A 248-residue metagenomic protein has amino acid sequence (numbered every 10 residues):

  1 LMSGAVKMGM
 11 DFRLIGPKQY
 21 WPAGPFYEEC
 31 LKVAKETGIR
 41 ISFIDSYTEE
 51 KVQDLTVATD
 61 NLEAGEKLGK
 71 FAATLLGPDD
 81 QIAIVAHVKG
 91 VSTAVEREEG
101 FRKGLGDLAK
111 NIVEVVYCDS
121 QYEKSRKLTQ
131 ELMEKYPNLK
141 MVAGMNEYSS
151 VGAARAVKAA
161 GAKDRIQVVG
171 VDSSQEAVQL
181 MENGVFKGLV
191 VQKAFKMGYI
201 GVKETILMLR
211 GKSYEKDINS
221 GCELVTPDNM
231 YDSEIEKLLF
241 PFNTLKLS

Functional and structural regions predicted by a protein language model:
L1-A34, L105: Glycine-rich phosphate/diphosphate-binding loop of Rossmann-like nucleotide-binding domains
M10, T37-R40, D80, A162-I166: A short helix->loop->beta-strand "cap" motif at the edges of active sites that frequently abuts
K32-E36, F101, I112-E114, D119-L180: Hydrophobic alpha-helical
G38-E63, F71-T74, Q81, S174-K187 (+1 more regions): Flexible loop/hinge segments that line or gate small-molecule binding clefts
R40-F43, A58, Q81-V85, E114 (+3 more regions): Structural recognition of the beta-strand scaffold that forms the well-ordered cores of secreted hydrolase catalytic
V57-I82, E96, K124-R126, S174-A177 (+1 more regions): Hydrophobic alpha-helical segments within soluble ligand-binding/sensing domains
D60-N61, I84-F101, Y117-K124: Extracytoplasmic ligand-binding site segments that recognize negatively charged/polar headgroups
V85, K89, T93, G104-G106 (+1 more regions): Hinge/cleft segment of the Venus flytrap/periplasmic-binding protein
